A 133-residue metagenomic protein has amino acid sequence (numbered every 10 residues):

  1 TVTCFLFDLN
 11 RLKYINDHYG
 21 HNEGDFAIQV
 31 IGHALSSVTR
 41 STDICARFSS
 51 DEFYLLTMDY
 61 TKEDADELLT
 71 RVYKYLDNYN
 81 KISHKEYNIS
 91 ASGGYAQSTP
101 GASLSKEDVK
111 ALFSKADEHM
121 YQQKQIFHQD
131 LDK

Functional and structural regions predicted by a protein language model:
T1-T3, N10-S37, A46-S50, Y54-L55 (+4 more regions): Conserved long alpha-helical elements within nucleotide-processing catalytic cores of c-di-GMP signaling and class III
V2, D43, Q129-D132: PAS-family sensory domain
C4, F53, A91-Y95: A structural signal for short, well-ordered beta-strand segments
L9, D59, G93: Residues immediately flanking
R40: Short conserved AdoMet
I44-R47, Y87: A short pre-motif secondary-structure segment
L56-T57, Q97: A structural signal for hydrophobic residues in beta-strands of small regulatory alpha/beta folds
K62, D66-Y73, D77, K81-H84 (+1 more regions): Catalytic-core segments of nucleotide cyclases and related cyclic-nucleotide turnover enzymes
